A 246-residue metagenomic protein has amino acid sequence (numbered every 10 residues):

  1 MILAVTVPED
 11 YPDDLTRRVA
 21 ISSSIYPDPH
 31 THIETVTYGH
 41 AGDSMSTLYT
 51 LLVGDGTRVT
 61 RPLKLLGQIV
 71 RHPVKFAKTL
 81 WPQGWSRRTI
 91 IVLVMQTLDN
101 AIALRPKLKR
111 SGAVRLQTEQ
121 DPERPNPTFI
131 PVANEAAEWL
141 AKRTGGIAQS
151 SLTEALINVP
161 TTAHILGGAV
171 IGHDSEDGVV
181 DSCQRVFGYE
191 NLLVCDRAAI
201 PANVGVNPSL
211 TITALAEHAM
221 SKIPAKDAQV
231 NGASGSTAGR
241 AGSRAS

Functional and structural regions predicted by a protein language model:
M1, Y11, N100-L104, A155-T162 (+3 more regions): Flexible loop/turn segments at secondary-structure boundaries
M1-W85, A225-S246: Mid-to-C-terminal "cap/lid" subdomains and adjacent gly/pro-rich loops that border and regulate access to redox
V7-P12, Y26, T97-N100, E176-G178 (+3 more regions): Short, glycine-/Ser/Thr-/acidic-enriched flexible segments
D13-R17, H30-V36, A101-L108, V180-C183 (+1 more regions): Short conserved micro-motifs at the rims of enzyme active sites and ligand-binding pockets
Y49-K142: C-terminal catalytic lobe of FAD-dependent flavoproteins
I90-L93, Q117-A202: A glycine-rich dinucleotide-binding beta-alpha-beta segment and adjacent secondary-structure elements that constitute
A137-I147, A216-V230: Internal hydrophobic alpha-helix adjacent to the cofactor/substrate pocket in enzyme cavities
A202-M220: A conserved FAD-binding loop/helix module that cradles the flavin
